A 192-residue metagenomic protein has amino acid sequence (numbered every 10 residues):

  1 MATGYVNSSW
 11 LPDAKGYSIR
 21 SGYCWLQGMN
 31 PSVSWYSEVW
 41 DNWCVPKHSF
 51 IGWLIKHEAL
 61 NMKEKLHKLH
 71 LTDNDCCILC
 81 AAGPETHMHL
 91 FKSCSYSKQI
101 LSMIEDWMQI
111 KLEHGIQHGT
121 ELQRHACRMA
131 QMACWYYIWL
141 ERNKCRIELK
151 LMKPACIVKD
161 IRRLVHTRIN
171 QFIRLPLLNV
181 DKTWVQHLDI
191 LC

Functional and structural regions predicted by a protein language model:
M1-C192: A helix-boundary/hinge signal
